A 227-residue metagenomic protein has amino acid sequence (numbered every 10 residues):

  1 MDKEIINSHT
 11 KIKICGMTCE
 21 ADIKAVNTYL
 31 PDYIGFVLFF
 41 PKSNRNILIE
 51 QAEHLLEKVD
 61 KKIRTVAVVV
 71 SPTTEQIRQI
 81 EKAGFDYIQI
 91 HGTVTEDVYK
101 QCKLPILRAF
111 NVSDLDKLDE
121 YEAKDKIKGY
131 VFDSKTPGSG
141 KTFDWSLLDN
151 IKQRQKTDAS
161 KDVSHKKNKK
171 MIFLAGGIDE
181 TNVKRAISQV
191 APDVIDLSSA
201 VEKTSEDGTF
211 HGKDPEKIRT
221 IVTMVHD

Functional and structural regions predicted by a protein language model:
M1-K156, K166-D227: Conserved N-terminal beta1-alpha1 strand-loop-helix module at the mouth
